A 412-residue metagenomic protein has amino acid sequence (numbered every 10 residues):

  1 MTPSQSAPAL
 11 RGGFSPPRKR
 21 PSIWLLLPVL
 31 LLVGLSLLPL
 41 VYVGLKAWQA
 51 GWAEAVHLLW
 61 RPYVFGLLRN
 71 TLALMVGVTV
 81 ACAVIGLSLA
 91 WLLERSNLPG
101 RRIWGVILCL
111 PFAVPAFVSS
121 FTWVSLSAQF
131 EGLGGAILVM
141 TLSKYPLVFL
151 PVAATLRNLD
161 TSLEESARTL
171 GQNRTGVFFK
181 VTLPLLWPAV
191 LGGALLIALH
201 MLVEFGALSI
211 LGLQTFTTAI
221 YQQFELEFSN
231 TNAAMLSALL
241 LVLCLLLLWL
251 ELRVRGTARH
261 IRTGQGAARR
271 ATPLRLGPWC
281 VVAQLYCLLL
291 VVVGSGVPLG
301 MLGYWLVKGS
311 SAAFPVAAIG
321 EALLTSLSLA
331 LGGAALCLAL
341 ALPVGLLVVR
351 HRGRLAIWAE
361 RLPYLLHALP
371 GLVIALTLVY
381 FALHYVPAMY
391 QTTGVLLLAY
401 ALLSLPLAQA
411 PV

Functional and structural regions predicted by a protein language model:
M1-R18: Short, Lys/Arg-rich, polar N-terminal cytosolic tail immediately upstream of the first transmembrane signal-anchor
T2, G44-V56, L211-T217, A258-A267 (+3 more regions): Peri-membrane helix termini and adjoining interfacial loops of integral membrane proteins
R20-G51, W60-R157, L183-G206, A233-L252 (+2 more regions): Membrane-water interface segments at the C-terminal ends of transmembrane alpha-helices in multi-pass inner-membrane
I85, F121, T161, R174-V177: Active-site-proximal cofactor/substrate-binding loop regions of enzyme domains
L163, N230: Helix-turn-helix DNA-binding elements, focusing on the entry/boundary residues of the two helices that contact DNA
L170-G171, P184: Glycine/proline-centered hinge or cleavage motifs at structural transition points of membrane proteins
L202-F228: Glycine-rich helix-loop "coupling/hinge" segments at transmembrane-helix boundaries in multipass transporters
V254-C287: Flexible interhelical linker loops that connect adjacent transmembrane helices in multi-pass membrane transporters
